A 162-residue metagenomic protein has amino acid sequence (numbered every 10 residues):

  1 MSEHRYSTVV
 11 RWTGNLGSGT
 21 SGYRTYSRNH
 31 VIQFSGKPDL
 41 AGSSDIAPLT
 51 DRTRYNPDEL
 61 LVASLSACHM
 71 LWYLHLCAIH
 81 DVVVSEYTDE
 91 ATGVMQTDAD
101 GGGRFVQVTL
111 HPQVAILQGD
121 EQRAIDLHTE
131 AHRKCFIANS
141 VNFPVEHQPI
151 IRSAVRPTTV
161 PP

Functional and structural regions predicted by a protein language model:
M1-A63, L71-P162: Extended beta-strand/beta-hairpin segments
